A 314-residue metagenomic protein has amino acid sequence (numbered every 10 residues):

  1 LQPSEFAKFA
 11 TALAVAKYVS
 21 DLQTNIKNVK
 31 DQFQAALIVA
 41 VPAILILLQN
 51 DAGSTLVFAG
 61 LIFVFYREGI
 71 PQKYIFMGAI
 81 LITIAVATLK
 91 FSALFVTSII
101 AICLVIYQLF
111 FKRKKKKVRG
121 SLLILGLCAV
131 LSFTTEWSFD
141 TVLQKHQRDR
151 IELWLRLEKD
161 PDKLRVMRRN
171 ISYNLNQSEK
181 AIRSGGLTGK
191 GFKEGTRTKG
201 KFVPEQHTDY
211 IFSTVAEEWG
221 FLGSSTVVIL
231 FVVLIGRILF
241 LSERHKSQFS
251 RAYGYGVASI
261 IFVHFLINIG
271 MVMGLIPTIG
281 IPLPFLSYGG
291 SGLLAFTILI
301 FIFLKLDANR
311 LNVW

Functional and structural regions predicted by a protein language model:
L1-N170, S213, E217-M273, I298 (+1 more regions): Hydrophobic alpha-helical transmembrane segments of multi-pass inner membrane proteins, especially in bacterial systems
P42-Q49, S184-T188, I267, I276-L286: Transmembrane alpha-helix interface/packing and boundary motifs in multi-pass membrane proteins, characterized by
D51-L56, G189-G195, H207-T208, I279 (+2 more regions): Transmembrane helix boundary and interhelical junction motifs in multipass membrane proteins
E179, R183-W219: Long extracytoplasmic/lumenal interhelical loops at the membrane interface of multi-pass membrane proteins
N268-W314: A juxtamembrane structural motif centered on a specific transmembrane helix
